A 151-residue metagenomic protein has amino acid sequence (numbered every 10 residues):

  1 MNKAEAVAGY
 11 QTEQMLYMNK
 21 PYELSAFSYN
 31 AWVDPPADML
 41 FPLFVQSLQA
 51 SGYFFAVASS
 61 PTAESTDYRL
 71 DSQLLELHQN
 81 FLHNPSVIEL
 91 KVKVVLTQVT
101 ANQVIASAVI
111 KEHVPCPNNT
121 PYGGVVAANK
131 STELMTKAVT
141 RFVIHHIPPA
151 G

Functional and structural regions predicted by a protein language model:
M1, F44, S72, V92-V94 (+1 more regions): Buried hydrophobic packing residues in well-ordered domains
M1-A37, H145-G151: A structural "domain/chain start" motif
A4, Q73-L77, K111-H113: Generic short beta-strand segments
L24-A31, T100-R141: Short secondary-structure boundary motifs at beta->alpha junctions and helix caps
A37, F41-V45, S51, N129-T132 (+2 more regions): Extracytoplasmic/secreted envelope proteins and their assembly/folding machinery, especially bacterial periplasmic
A50-V57, R141-G151: Surface-exposed helix-capping loop/turn segments at secondary-structure junctions
S51-A101, P117: Surface-exposed short loop/turn segments
